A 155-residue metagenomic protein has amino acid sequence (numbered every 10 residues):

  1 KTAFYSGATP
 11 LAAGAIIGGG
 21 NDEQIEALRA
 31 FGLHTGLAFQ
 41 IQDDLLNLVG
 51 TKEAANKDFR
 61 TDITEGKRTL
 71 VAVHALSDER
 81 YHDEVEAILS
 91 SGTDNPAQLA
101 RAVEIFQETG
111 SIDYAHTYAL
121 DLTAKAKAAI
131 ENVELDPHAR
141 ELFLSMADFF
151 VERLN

Functional and structural regions predicted by a protein language model:
K1-N155: All-alpha prenyltransferase/terpene-synthase fold signal
